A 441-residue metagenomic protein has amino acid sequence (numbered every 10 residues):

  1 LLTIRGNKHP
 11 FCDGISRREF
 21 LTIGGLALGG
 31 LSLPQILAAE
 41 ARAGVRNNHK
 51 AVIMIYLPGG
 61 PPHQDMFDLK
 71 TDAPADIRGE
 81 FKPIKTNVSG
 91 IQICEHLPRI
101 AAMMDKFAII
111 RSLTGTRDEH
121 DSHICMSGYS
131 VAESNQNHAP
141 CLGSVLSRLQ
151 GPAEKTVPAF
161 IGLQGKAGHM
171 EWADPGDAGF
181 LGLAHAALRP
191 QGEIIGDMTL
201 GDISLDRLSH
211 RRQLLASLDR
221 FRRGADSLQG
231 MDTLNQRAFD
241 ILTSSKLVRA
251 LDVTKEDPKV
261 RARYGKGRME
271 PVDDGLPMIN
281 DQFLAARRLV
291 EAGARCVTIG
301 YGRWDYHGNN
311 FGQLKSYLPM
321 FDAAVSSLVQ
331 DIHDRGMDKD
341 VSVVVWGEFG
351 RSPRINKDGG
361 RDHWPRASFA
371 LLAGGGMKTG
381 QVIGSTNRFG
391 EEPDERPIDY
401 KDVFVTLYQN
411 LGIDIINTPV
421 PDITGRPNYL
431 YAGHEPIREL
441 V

Functional and structural regions predicted by a protein language model:
L1-V441: Ligand-binding pockets and gating/stacking loops
